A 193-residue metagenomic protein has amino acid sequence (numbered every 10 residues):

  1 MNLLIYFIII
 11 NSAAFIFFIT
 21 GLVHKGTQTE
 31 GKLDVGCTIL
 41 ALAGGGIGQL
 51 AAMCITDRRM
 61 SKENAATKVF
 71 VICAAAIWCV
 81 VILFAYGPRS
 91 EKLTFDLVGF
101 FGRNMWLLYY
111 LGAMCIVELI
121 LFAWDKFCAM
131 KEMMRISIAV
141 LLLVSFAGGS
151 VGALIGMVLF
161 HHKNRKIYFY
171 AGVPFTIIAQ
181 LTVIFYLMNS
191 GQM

Functional and structural regions predicted by a protein language model:
M1-D57: Ordered, small/hydrophobic-rich secondary-structure cores
M1-I9, A13, A65-C115: Polybasic, low-complexity association/targeting segments
L4-I8, T38-I39, L108-G112, L142-L143 (+1 more regions): Hydrophobic alpha-helical transmembrane segments
I10-F17, L111-F122, T176, Q180: Alpha-helical transmembrane segments of multi-pass membrane proteins
F17-I39, I120-L143, L159: Membrane-embedded helical hairpins/re-entrant loop segments and their flanking transmembrane helices within multi-pass
V35-I55, A139-F160: Hydrophobic, aromatic-rich membrane-embedded alpha-helical segments
S61-K68, F160-I178: Interfacial loop-to-transmembrane junctions
Y86-K92, I184-M193: Juxtamembrane boundary at the C-terminal end of a transmembrane helix
